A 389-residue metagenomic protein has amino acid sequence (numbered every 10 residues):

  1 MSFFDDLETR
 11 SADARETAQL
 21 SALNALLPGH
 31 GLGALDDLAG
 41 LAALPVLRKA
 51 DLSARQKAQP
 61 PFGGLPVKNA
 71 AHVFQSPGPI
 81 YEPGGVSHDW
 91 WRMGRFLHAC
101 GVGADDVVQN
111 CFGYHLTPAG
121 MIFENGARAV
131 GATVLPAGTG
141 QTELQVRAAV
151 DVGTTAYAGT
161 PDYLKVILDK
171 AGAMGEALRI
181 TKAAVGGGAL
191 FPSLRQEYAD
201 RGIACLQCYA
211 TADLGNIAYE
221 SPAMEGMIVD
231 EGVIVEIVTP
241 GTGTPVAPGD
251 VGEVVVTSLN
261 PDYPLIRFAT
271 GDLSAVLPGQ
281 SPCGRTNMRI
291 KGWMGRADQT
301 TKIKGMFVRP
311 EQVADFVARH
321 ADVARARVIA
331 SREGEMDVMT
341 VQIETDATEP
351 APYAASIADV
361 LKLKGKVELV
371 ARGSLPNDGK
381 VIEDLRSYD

Functional and structural regions predicted by a protein language model:
M1-A99, G103-D105, T242, E335-T340 (+4 more regions): Nucleotide 5′-phosphate-binding alpha/beta core
F4-D5, L44-R201, L214, M224-E225: Active-site phosphate/ATP/adenylate-binding loop shared across adenylate-forming ligases
L38-A39, L206-T211, I329-S331, E368-L369: Beta-strand->loop->alpha-helix junctions that form or flank phosphate-binding loops in nucleotide-handling enzymes
V107-N110, V255, Q342: Short, well-ordered beta-strand segments
V134, C205, V235, A326-V328 (+1 more regions): Generic structural signal for residues in well-ordered beta-strands
Y157, L259-L363, G379: AMP-binding/adenylate-forming catalytic core of the ANL superfamily
L190-Q280: Conserved AMP-binding/adenylate-forming
